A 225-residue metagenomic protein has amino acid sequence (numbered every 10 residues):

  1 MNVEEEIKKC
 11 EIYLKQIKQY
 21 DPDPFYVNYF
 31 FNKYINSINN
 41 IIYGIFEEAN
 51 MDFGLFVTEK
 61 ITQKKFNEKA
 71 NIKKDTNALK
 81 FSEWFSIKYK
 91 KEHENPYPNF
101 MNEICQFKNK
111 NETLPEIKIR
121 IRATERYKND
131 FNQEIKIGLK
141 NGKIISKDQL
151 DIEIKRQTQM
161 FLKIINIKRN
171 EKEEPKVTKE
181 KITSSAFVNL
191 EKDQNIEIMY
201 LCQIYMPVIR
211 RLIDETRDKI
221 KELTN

Functional and structural regions predicted by a protein language model:
M1-N32, N36, N50-N225: Acidic, Ser/Thr/Gly/Pro-rich intrinsically disordered interaction regions
